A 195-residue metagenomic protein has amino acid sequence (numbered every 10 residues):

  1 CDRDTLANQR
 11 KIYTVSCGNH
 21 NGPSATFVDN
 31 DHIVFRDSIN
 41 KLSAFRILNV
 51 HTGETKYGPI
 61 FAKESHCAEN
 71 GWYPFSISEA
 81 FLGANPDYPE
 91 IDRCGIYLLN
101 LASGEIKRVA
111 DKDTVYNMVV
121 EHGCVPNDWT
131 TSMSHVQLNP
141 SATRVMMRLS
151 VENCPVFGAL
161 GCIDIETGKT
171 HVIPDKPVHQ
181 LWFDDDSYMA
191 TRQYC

Functional and structural regions predicted by a protein language model:
D2-S43, I60-A62: Blade-loop segments of beta-propeller domains
D2-T5, V50-G53, N100-G104, D164-G168: Short loop/turn segments that connect beta-strands within beta-propeller blades
N8-Y13, K56-Y57, K107-A110, K169-V172: Aromatic (tryptophan-biased) beta-strands that constitute blades/sheets of beta-rich domains
Y13-N21, I60-H66, D113-N117, D175-Q180: Short coil/turn segments at the loop-to-beta-strand junctions that recur within blades of beta-propeller repeat folds
S24-H32, S65-F81, T130, H135-R144 (+1 more regions): Blade-terminus and WD-like Trp-Asp/Gly-His loop motifs, strongest in beta-propeller folds
D37-Y97, G104-T130: Asp-box/WD-like beta-propeller blade repeats and closely related beta-sheet repeat scaffolds
T131-C195: Beta-propeller domains
